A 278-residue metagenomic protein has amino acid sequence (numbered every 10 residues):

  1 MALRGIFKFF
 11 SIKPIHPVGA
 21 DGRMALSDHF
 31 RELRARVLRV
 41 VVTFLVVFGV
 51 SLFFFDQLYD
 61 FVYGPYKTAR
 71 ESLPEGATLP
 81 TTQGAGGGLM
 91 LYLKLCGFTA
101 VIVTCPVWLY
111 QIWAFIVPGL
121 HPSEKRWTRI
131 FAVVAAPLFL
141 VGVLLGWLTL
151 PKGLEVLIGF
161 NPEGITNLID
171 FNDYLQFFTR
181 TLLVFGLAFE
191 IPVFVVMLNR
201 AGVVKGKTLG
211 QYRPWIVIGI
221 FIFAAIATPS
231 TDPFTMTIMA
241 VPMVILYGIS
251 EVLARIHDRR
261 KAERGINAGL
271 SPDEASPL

Functional and structural regions predicted by a protein language model:
M1-L278: Membrane topogenic/interface segments and analogous intrinsically disordered interaction regions
